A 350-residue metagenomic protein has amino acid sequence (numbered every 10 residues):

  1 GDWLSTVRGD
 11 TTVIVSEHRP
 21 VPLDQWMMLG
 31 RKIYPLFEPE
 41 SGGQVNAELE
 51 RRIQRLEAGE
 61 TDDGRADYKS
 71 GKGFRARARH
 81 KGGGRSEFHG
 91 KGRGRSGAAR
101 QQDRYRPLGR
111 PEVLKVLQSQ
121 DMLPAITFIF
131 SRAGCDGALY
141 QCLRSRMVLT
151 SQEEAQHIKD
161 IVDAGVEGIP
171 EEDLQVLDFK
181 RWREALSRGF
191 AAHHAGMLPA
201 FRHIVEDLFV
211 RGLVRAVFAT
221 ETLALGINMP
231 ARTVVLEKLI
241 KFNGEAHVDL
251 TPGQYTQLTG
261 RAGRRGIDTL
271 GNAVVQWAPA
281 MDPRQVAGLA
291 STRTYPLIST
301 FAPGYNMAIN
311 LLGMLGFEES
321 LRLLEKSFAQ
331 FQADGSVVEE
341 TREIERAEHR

Functional and structural regions predicted by a protein language model:
G1, F201, I227-P230, E245: Conserved ATPase-coupling elements of RecA-like P-loop NTPase cores
G1, G212, F218-L223: Ser/Thr-glycine-rich phosphate-binding loops at phosphate-binding pockets of nucleotides, nucleotide cofactors
G1-Q141, A191, W277-M281: Conserved interdomain linker/interface between the two RecA-like ATPase lobes of SF2 helicase motors
W3, V15, V116-S119, W182-R183 (+4 more regions): Replace "in large, NTP-powered and nucleic-acid-processing enzymes" with "in large, NTP-powered factors and other
D24-Q25, A216, T222, M229-T294: Conserved segment of the helicase C-terminal RecA-like domain
K69-G97, Y105, P111, R132-A216 (+1 more regions): Conserved C-terminal RecA-like helicase domain
S131, F190, G226, G260: Active-site glycine-centered loops adjacent to acidic/histidine catalytic or metal-binding residues that shape
M281-R350: Long, largely alpha-helical accessory region at the distal end of helicase-like NTP-driven motors
